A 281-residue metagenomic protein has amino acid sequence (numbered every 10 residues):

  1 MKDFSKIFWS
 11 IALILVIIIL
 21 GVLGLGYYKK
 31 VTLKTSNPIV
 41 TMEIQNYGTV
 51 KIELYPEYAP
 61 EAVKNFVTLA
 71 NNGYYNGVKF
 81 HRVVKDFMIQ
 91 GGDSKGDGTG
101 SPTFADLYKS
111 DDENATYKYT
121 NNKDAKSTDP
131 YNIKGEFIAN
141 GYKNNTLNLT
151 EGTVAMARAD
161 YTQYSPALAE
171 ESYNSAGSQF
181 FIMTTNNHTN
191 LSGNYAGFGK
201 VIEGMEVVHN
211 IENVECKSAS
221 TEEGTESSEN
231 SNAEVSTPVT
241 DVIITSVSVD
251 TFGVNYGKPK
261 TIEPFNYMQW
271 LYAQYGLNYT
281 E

Functional and structural regions predicted by a protein language model:
M1-E281: Cross-family detector of peptidyl-prolyl cis-trans isomerase
